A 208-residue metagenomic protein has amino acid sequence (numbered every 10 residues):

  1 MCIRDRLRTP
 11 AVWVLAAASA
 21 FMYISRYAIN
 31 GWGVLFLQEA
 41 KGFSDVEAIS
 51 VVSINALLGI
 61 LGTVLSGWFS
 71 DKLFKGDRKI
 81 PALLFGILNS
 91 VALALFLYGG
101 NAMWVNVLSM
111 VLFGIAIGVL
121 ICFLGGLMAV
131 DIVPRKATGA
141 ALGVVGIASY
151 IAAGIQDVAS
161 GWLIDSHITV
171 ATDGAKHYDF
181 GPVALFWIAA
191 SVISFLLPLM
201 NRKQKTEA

Functional and structural regions predicted by a protein language model:
M1-I3: Short, small-residue-biased leader/transition segments that mark boundaries at the very start of proteins
T9-S66, I121-C122, G126, A153-G161: Extracytoplasmic gate region of multi-pass secondary transporters
L37-Q38, F69-F74, A159-T169: Interfacial helix-cap and linker-helix signal at transmembrane-aqueous boundaries of multi-pass secondary transporters
D71-G86: Cytoplasmic membrane-interface "Motif A"-like loop-to-helix N-cap segments of 12-TM Major Facilitator Superfamily
D77-I80, W162-A190: A membrane-interface helix-boundary motif in multi-pass transporters
I87-N101: C-terminal ends and interior cores of transmembrane alpha-helices in multi-pass membrane transporters/permeases
F96-Y98, V183-A208: Multi-pass alpha-helical transporter architecture, strongest for 12-TM Major Facilitator/SLC carriers used
R135-I168: A late C-terminal transmembrane helix in Major Facilitator Superfamily
